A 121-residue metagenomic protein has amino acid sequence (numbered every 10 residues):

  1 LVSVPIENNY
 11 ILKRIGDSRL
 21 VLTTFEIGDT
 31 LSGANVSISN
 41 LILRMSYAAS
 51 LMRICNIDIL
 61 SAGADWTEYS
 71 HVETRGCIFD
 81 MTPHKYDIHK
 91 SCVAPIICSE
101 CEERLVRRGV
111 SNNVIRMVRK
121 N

Functional and structural regions predicted by a protein language model:
L1-G16: Active-site-proximal segments of metallohydrolase catalytic domains
I6, T23-T24, T30, T67 (+2 more regions): Residue-identity detector for threonine
L12-I15, I54-N121: Metalloprotease/metallohydrolase-associated module, dominated by Zn2+-dependent proteases
R14-F25: A structural motif
T23-D65: Active-site recognition of the HExxH zinc-binding catalytic motif
